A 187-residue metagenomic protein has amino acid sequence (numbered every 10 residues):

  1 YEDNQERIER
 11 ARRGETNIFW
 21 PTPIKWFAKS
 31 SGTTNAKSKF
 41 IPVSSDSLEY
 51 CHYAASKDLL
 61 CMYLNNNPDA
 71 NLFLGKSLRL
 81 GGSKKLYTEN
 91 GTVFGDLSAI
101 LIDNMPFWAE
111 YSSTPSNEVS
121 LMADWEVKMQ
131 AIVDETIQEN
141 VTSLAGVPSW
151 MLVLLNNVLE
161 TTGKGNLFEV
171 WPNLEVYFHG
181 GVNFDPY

Functional and structural regions predicted by a protein language model:
Y1-Y187: Active-site phosphate/ATP/adenylate-binding loop shared across adenylate-forming ligases
